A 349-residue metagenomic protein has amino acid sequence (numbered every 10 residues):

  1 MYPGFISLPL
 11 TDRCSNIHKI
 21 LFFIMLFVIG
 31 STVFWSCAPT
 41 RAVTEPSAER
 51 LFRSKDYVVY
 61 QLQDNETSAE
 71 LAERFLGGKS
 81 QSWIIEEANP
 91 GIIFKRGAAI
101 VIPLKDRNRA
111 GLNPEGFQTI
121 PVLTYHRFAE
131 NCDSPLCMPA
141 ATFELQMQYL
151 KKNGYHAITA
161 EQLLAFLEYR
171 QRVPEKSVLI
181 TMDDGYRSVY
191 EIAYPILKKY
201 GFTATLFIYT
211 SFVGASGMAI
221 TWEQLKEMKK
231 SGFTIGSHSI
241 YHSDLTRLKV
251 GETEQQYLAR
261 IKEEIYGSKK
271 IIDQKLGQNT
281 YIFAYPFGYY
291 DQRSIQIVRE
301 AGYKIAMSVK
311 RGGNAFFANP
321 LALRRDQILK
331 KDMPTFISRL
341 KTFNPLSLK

Functional and structural regions predicted by a protein language model:
M1-I17: N-terminal secretory signal peptides that target proteins for export/translocation
F23-V33: Bacterial N-terminal signal peptides
T40-K55, E70, G77-E115: Extracellular LysM carbohydrate-binding repeats and other cell-envelope/extracellular binding modules
N65-L71: Extracytoplasmic Gram-positive cell-surface binding/anchoring modules and repeats
R107-T181, Y186-Y190, H242-K349: C-terminal active-site subregion of NodB/CE4 polysaccharide deacetylases
G116, Y194-G201, I220-S237: Acidic (Asp/Glu)-rich catalytic clusters
F202-W222: A short, conserved beta-to-alpha structural element at the edge of catalytic cores that scaffolds binding
